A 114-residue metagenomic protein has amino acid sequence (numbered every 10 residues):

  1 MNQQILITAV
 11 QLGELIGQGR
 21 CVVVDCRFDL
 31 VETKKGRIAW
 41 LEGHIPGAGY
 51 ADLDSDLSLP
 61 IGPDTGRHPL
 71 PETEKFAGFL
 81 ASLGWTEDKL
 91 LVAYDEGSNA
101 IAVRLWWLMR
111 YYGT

Functional and structural regions predicted by a protein language model:
M1-T114: Cytosolic catalytic domains that perform sulfur/thiol-centered chemistry
